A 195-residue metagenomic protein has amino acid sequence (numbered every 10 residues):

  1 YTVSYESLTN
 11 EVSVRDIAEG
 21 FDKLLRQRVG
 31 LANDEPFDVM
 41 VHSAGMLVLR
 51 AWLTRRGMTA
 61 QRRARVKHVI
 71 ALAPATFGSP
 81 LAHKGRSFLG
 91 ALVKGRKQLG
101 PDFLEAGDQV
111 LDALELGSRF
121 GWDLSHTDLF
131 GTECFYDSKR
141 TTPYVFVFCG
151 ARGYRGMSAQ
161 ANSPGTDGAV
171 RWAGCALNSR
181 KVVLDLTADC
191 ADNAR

Functional and structural regions predicted by a protein language model:
Y1-T2: Short, surface-exposed "cap/lid" segments of acyl-processing enzymes
E6-G20: Catalytic nucleophile-loop/oxyanion-hole region of alpha/beta-hydrolase and closely related hydrolase-like folds
S7-N10, A44-M46, T54, A75-F77 (+2 more regions): Short, solvent-exposed loop/turn segments at secondary-structure junctions
T9, F77-P80, R140, R195: Active-site- or binding-pocket-proximal scaffold segments within functional domains
A18-F130: Serine-dependent carboxylesterase/thioesterase catalytic core of lipase-like alpha/beta-hydrolase/SGNH enzymes
H68-A71, S125, G131, D137-R140 (+1 more regions): A structural signal for short, well-ordered beta-strand segments and their strand-loop junctions that often border
S138-R195: C-terminal catalytic-base region of ester-bond hydrolases, centering on the histidine of the charge-relay
